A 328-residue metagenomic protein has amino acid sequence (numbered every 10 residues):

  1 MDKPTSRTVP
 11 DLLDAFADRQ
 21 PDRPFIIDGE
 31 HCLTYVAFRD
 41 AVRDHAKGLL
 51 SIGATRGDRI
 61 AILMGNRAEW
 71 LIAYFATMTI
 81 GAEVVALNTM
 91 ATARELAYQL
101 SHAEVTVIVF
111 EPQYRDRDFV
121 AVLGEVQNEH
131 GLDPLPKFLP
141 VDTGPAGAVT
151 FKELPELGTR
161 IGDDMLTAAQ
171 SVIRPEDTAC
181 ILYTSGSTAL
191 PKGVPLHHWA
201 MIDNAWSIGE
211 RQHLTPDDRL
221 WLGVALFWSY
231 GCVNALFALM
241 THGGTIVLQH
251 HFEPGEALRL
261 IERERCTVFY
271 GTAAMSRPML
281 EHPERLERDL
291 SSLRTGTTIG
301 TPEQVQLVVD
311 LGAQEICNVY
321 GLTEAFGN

Functional and structural regions predicted by a protein language model:
K3-T5, P24-R67, L71-F75, T92-A97 (+3 more regions): Conserved AMP-binding/adenylate-forming core of the ANL superfamily
S6, P21, P140, P145 (+4 more regions): Conserved pre-ATP/AMP-binding loop-to-beta segment of ANL
D11-T34, D142-A146: AMP-dependent adenylate-forming
T34-A37, Q170-V172, A179-D203: Conserved AMP-binding A3 loop
A46, R59, G65-V85, T89-A93 (+7 more regions): A short helix-loop-beta submotif of the ANL/AMP-binding
S51-I52, I80-E156: Structural core segment of the AMP-binding/adenylate-forming
E156, R263-G271, L280-N328: Gly/Ser/Thr-rich phosphate-binding loop
I202-L222, F227-V268, P278-H282: Conserved AMP-binding/adenylation subdomain of ANL enzymes
